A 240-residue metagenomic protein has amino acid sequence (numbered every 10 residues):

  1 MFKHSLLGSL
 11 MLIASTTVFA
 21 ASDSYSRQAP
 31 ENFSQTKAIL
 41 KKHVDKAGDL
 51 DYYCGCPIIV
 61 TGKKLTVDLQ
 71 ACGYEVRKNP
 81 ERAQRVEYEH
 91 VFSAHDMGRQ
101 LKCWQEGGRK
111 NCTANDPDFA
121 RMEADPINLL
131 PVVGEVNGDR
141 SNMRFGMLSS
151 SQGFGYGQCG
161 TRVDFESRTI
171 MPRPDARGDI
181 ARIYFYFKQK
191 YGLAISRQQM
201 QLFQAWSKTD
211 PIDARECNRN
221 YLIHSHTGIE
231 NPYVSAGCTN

Functional and structural regions predicted by a protein language model:
M1-R85, C103-W104, D125, R144-I170 (+1 more regions): Nuclease and nuclease-like effector domains acting on nucleic acids or nucleotide cofactors
V76-N240: Domain-level detector of nuclease and nuclease-like folds in predominantly extracellular/periplasmic contexts
